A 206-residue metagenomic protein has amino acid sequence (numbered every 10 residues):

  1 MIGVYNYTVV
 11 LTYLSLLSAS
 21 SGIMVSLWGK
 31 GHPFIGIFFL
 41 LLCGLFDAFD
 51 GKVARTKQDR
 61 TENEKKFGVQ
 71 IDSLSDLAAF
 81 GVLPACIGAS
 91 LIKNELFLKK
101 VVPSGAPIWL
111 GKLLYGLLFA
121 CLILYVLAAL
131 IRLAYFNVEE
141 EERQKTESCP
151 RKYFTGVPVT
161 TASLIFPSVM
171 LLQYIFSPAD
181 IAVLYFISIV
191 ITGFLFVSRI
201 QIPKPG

Functional and structural regions predicted by a protein language model:
M1-G51, A79, L195-G206: Topogenic membrane-insertion module of multi-pass membrane proteins
Y13, T56-L133: Multi-pass membrane catalytic core of lipid/isoprenoid biosynthesis enzymes
L14-A19, D76-A85, V157-L171: Core segments of transmembrane alpha-helices that mediate helix-helix packing or line hydrophobic substrate/ligand
S21-I37, A85-A120, S168-L184: Helix-coil boundary and interhelical linker segments in multi-pass alpha-helical membrane proteins
K30, K57-Q58, L91, E95-L98 (+2 more regions): Membrane-interfacial segments
G36-C43, C121-Y125, V183-G193: Hydrophobic core segments of alpha-helical transmembrane domains in multi-pass membrane proteins
D50-K65, F136-K152: Cytosolic, membrane-interface loops and tails of multi-pass inner-membrane proteins
E141-G206: C-terminal membrane-associated helical module and adjoining short loops/tails
